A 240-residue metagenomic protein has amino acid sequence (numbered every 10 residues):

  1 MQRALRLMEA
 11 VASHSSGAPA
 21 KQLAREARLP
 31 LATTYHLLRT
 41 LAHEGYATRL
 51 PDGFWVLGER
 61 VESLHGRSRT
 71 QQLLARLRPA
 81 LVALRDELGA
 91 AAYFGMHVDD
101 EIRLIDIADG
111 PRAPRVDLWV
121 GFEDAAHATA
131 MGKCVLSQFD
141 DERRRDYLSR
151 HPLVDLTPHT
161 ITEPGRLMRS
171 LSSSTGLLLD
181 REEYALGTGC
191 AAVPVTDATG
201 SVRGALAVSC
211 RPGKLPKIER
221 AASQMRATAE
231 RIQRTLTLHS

Functional and structural regions predicted by a protein language model:
M1-Q71, E230-L238: N-terminal helix-turn-helix
M1-S15, L81-L104, A227-S240: An N-terminal domain-start capping segment
A47-T48, F94-G95, V195: A structural signal for short hydrophobic beta-strand segments in well-ordered beta-sheet cores
G53-R150: Amphipathic alpha-helical effector-binding/dimerization core of metabolite-sensing transcriptional regulators
R76-L84, L148-A191, R231: Short, basic/aromatic recognition patches
P164-M168, L186, V202-S240: Juxtadomain coupling helices with adjacent low-complexity linkers
A191-T199: A short, hydrophobic, proline-anchored segment that marks a local hinge/packing element in signaling and regulatory
